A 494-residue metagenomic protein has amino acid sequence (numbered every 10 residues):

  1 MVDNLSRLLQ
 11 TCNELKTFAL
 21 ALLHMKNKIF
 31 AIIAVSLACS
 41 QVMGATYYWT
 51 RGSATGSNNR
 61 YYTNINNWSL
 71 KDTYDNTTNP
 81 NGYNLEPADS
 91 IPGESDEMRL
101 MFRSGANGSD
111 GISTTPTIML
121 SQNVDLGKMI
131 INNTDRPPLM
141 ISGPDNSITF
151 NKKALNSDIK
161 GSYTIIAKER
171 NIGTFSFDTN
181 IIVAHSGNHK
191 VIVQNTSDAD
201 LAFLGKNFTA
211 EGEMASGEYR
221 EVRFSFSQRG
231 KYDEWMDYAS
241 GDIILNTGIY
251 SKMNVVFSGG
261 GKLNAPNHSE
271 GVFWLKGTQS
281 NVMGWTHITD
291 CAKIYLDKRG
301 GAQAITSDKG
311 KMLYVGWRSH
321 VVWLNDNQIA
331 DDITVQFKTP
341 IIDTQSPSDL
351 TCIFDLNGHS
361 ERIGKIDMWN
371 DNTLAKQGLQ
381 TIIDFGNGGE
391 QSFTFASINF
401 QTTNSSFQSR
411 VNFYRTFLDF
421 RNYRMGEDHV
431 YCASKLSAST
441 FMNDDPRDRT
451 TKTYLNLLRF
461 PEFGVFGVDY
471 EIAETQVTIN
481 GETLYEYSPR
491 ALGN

Functional and structural regions predicted by a protein language model:
M1-A45: Sec-dependent, cleavable N-terminal signal peptides
A45-N494: Beta-strand-rich extracellular passenger or scaffold domains
